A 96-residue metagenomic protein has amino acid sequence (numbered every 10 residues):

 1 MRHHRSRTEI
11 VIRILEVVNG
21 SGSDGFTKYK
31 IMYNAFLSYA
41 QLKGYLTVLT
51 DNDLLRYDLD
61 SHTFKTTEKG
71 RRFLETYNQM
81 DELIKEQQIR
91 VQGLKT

Functional and structural regions predicted by a protein language model:
M1-L15: Short alpha-helical segments that sit at the start of domains
L15-S23, N78: Short, locally clustered residues in the helix-turn-helix/winged-helix DNA-binding domain
S23-N34: Short acidic, hydrophobic short linear motifs in intrinsically disordered regions
F36-D51: Short amphipathic alpha-helical interaction segments
T50-S61: A short, conserved structural fragment
H62-T76: Basic, amphipathic "hinge/linker" alpha-helix immediately C-terminal to the N-terminal HTH DNA-binding motif
N78-T96: Amphipathic alpha-helical dimerization/coiled-coil segments that flank or bridge DNA-binding/regulatory modules
